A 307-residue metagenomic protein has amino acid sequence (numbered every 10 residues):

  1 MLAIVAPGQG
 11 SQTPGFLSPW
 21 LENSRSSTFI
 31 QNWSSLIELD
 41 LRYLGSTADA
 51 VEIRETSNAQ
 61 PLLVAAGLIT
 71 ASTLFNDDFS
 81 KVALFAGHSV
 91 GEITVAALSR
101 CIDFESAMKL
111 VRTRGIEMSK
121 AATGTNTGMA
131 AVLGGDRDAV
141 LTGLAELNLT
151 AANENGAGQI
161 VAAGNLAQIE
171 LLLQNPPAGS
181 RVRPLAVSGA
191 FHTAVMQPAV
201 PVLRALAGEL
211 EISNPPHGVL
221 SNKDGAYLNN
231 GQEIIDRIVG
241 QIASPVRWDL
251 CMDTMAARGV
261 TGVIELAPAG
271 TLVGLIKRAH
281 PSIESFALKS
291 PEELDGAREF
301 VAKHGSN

Functional and structural regions predicted by a protein language model:
M1-A139, L185, G262-E292: FabD-like malonyl-/acyl-CoA
Q9-S11, I37-L39, L98-A243: Alpha/beta catalytic cores of group-transfer enzymes, especially the acyltransferase/condensing modules of polyketide
T193, A267, L294-G296: Catalytic histidine-centered segment of alpha/beta-hydrolase-like enzymes
D224, E284-G305: Short, flexible loop segments at boundaries between secondary-structure elements
R247-W248: Amphipathic coiled-coil/heptad-repeat helices and related helical stalk/stem segments that mediate oligomerization
M255: Small/polar (Gly/Ser/Thr/Ala-rich) solvent-exposed segments that form structured loops/beta-strands/short helices used
R258: Active-site charged/polar residues at nucleotide-handling catalytic sites that mediate phosphoryl, nucleotidyl
